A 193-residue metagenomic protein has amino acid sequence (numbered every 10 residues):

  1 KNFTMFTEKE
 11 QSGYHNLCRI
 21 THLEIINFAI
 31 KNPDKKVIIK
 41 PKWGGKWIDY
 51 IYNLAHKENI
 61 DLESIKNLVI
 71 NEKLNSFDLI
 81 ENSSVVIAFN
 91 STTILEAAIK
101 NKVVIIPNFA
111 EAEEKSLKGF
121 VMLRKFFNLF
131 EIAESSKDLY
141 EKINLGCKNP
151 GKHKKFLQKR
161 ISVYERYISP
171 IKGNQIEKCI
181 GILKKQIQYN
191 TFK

Functional and structural regions predicted by a protein language model:
K1-K57: Conserved catalytic-core segment of nucleotide-activated headgroup transferases in glycan assembly
F3-K9, K35, W43, E131 (+1 more regions): C-terminal amphipathic helix plus adjacent low-complexity, charged tail appended to glycosyltransferase catalytic
I39-P41, A88, I106-N108: Short beta-strand/turn micro-motifs composed of small residues that flank or help shape donor/cofactor-binding pockets
I48-N53, S83, A98-N101: A short acidic (Asp/Glu
Y52-E72: Nucleotide-activated donor-binding/catalytic signature segment of Leloir-type glycosyltransferases, i.e., the conserved
A55-I60, T92-I168: Catalytic binding pocket for nucleotide-activated donors in carbohydrate/polymer assembly enzymes
K73-S83: Short acidic alpha-helix that forms the nucleotide-activated donor recognition element in Leloir-type transferases
E81-S91: Acidic donor-binding loop of glycosyltransferase active sites
